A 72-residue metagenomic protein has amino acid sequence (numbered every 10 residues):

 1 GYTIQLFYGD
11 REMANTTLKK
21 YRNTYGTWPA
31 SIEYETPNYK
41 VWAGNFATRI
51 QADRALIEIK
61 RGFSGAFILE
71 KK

Functional and structural regions predicted by a protein language model:
G1-T3: Acidic/histidine-rich, surface-exposed loop or edge segments in extracytoplasmic proteins
D10-K40, N45-K72: Extracytoplasmic
